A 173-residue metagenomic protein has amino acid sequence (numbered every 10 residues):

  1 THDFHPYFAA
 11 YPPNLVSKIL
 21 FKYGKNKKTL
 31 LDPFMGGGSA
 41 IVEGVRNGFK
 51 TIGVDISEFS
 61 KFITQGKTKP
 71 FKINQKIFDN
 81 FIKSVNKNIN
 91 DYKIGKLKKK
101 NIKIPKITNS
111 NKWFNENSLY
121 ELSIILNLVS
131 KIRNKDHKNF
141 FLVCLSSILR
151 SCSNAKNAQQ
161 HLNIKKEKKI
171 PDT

Functional and structural regions predicted by a protein language model:
T1-N26, N47, I52-T173: Nucleic-acid modification enzymes, centered on SAM-dependent nucleic-acid methyltransferases
K27-G36: Conserved class I S-adenosyl-L-methionine
G36-G38, G95-K96: Short secondary-structure boundary micro-motifs
G37-A40, F59-K61: Flexible loop/turn segments at secondary-structure boundaries
S39-F49: Conserved SAM-binding loop of SAM-dependent methyltransferases across substrates and taxa, primarily the Class I
